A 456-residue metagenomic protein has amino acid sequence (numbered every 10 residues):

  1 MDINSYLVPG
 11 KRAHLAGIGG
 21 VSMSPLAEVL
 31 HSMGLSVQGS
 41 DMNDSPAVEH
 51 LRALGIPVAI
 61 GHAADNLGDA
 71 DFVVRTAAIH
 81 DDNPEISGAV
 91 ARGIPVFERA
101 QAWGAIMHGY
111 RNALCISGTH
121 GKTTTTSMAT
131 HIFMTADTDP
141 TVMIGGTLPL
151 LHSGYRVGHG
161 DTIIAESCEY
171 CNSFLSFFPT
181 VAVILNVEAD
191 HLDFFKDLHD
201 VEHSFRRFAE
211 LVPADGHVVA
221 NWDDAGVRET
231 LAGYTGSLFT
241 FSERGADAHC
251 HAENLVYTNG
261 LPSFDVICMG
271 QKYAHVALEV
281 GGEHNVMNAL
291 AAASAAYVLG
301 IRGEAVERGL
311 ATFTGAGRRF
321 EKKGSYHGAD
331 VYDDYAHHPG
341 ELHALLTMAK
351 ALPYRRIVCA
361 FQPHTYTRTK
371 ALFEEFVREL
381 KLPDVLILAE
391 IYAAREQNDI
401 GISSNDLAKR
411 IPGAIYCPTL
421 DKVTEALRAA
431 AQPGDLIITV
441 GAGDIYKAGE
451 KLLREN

Functional and structural regions predicted by a protein language model:
M1-E98, A102, H217, A225 (+4 more regions): N-terminal leader/targeting and accessory segments in enzymes
I3-H14, S22, L26-V29, M33 (+2 more regions): Nucleotide phosphate-binding/pyrophosphate-handling subdomain across enzymes that bind or process nucleotide phosphates
V29-L35, R52, N66, A77-W222 (+4 more regions): Phosphate-binding loop of NTP-binding sites
L35-M42, V218-W222, C359-Q362, P383-A393: Short internal beta-strands
S40-D41, A59-H62, F97-G104, M143-G146 (+4 more regions): Beta-strand->loop->alpha-helix junctions that form or flank phosphate-binding loops in nucleotide-handling enzymes
V377-P433: C-terminal helical cap/extension that packs against the catalytic core of soluble nucleotide-cofactor enzymes
K422-L453: A glycine-rich beta-strand to alpha-helix segment that forms a phosphate/ribose-binding loop at ligand/cofactor sites
